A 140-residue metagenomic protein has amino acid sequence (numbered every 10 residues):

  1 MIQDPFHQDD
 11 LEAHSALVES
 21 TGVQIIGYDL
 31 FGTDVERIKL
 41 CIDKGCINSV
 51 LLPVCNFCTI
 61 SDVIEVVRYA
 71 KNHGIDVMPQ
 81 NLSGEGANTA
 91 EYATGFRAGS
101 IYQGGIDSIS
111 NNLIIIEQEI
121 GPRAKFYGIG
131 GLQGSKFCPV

Functional and structural regions predicted by a protein language model:
M1-V140: Catalytic core of soluble alpha/beta enzymes
